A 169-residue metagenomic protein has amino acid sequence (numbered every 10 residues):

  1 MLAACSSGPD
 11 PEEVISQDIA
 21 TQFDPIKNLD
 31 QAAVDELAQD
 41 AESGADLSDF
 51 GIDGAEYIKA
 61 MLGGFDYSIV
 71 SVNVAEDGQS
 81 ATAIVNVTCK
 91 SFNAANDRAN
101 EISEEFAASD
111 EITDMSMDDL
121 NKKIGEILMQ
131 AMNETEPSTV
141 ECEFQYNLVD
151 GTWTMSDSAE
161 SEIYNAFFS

Functional and structural regions predicted by a protein language model:
L2-A4: C-terminal motif of bacterial Sec signal peptides marking the signal peptidase cleavage site
S7-S68: Core segments of small alpha/beta cavity-forming domains
D66-V70, I127-M129: Short structured motifs
A75-D77, V149: Structural motif
Q79-C89: A short hydrophobic beta-strand element
T88-E105: Short, cysteine-centered beta-strand-loop-beta hairpins and adjacent loop/turn segments enriched in charged/polar
E104-D119, Q130-S169: Short beta-strand edge/turn micro-motifs at domain boundaries
N121-I124: C-terminal low-complexity, charged extensions that often adopt amphipathic alpha-helices
